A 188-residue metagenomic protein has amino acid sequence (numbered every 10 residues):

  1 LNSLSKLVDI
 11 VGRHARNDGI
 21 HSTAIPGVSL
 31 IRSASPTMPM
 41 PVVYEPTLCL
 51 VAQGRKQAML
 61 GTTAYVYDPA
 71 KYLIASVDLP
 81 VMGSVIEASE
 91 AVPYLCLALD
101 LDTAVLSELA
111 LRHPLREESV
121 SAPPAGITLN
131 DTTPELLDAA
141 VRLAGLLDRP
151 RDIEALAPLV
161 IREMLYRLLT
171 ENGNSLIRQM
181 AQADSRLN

Functional and structural regions predicted by a protein language model:
L1-A24, V28-I31, T37-P39, V120-A125: A short, N-terminal "cap"/entry segment at the start of jelly-roll beta-barrel domains of the cupin/DSBH fold
S3, S84-V92, Q179-N188: Short flexible/disordered coil segments
I10-R13, G27, C49, V85-A88 (+4 more regions): Generic signal for short, ordered secondary-structure residues within or immediately flanking folded domains
N17, S35, Q57, I86 (+4 more regions): A general structural-boundary detector
I20-E117: N-terminal regulatory/effector-sensing and dimerization cores that precede helix-turn-helix DNA-binding domains
L106-A181, R186-N188: Amphipathic alpha-helical segments enriched in hydrophobic/aromatic residues interleaved with Lys/Arg
